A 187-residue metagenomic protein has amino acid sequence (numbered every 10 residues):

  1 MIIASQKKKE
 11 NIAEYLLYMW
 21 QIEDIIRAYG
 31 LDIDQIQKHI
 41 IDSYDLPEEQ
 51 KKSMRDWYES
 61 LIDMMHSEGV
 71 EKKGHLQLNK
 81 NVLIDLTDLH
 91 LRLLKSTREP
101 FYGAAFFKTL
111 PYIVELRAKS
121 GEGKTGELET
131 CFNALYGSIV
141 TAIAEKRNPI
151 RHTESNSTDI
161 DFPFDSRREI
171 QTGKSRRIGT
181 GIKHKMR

Functional and structural regions predicted by a protein language model:
I2-K73: N-terminal interaction modules that seed assembly of large macromolecular complexes
I3, S53, I62-H66, N81 (+4 more regions): A structural motif
I25-A28, L46, S60-E71, D88-S96 (+3 more regions): Amphipathic alpha-helical interaction surfaces
L46, Q50-S53, W57, H75-L78 (+4 more regions): Non-membrane alpha-helical secondary structure
S67-L93, Q171-R187: Charged low-complexity stretches with an acidic bias
L76-S138: A charged, amphipathic interaction segment
V114-R187: Glycine-rich, aromatic-bearing surface loops/beta-hairpins
